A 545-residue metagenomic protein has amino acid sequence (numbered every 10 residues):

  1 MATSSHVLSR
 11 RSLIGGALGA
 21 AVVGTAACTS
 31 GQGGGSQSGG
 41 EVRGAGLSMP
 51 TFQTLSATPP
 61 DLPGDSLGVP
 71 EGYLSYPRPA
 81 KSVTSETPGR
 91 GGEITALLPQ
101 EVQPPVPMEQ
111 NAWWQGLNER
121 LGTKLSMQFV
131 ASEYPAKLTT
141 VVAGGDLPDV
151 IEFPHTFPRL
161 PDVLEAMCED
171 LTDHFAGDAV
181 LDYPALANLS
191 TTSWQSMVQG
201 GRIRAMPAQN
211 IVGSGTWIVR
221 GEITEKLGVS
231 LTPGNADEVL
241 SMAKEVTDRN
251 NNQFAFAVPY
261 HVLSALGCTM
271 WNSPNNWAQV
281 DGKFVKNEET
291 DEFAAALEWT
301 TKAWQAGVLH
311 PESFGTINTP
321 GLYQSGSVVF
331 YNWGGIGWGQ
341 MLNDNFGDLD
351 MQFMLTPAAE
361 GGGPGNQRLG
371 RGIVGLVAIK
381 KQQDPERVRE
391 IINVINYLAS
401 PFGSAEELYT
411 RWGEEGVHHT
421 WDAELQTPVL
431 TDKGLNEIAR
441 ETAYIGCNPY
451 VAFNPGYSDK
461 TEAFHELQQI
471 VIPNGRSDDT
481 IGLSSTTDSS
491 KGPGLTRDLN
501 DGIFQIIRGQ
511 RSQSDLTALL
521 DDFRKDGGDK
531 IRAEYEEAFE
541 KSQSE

Functional and structural regions predicted by a protein language model:
M1-L8, A17-A26: N-terminal secretory signal peptides
C28-Q37: Bacterial lipoprotein signal-peptidase II cleavage site
S56-P79, L160-G215, L263-K302, F346-N366: Hinge/lid segment of periplasmic solute-binding proteins
S75-V83, N393-Q505, Q510: Conserved small-residue motifs centered on glycine
R90-Q103, T123-Q128, V150, R204: Short, well-ordered beta-strand elements
E119-S190, E222-G234, D248-N252, A306 (+2 more regions): Extracytoplasmic "Venus flytrap"/periplasmic binding protein-like
V198-V262, W277-P320, I379-A405, Y409-R411: Helix-loop-helix "hinge/cap" segment bordering the ligand-binding cleft or interdomain interface
V262-N275, W304, V308-A439: Extracytoplasmic/periplasmic substrate-binding proteins
